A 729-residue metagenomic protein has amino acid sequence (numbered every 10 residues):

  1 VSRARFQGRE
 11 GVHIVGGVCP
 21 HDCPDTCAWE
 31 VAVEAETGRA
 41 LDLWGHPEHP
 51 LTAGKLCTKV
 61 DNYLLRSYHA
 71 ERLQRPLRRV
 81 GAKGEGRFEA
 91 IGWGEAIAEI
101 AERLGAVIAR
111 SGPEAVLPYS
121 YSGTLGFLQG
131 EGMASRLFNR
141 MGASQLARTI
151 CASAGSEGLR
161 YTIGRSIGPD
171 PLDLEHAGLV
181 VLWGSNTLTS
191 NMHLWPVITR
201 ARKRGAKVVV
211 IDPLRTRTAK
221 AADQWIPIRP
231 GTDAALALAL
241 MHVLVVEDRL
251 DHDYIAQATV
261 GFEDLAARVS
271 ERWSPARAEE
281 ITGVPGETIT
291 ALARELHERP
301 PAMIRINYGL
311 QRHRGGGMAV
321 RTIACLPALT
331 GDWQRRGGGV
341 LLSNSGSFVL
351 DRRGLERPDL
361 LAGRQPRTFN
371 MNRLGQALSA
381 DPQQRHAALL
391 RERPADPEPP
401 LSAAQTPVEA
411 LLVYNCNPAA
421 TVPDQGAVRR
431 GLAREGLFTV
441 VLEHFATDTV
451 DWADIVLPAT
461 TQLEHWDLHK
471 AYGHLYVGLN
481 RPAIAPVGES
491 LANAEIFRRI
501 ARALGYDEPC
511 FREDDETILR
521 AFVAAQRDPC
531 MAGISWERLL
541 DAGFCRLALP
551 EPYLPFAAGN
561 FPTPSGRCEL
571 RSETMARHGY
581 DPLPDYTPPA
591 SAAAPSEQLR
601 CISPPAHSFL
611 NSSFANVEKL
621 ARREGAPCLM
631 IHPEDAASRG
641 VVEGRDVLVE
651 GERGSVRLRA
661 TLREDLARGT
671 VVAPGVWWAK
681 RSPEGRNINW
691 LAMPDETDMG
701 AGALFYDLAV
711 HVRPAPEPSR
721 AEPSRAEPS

Functional and structural regions predicted by a protein language model:
V1-R249, A258, L265, P285 (+2 more regions): N-terminal export/assembly segments and adjacent metallocofactor-ligating motifs of anaerobic energy-metabolism
Q7, V18, V428, R434-F438 (+3 more regions): Phosphate/diphosphate-binding loops
R75, R79-A90, E95, H242 (+6 more regions): N-terminal leader/propeptide and maturation segments of large enzyme subunits in energy/redox metabolism and hydrolases
E131-T199, R204-V210, A234-L238, A324-W452 (+2 more regions): Extended redox/cofactor-interaction regions of prokaryotic respiratory oxidoreductases
P171, L463-P486, A501, Y506: Glycine/threonine-rich phosphate-binding loop and adjacent beta-strand/alpha-helix elements that clamp
K220-I228, T460-L463, L475-V487, L620: Short beta-alpha connecting loops at secondary-structure transitions that line or flank enzyme active sites
L240, A258-Q383: Active-site phosphate/pyrophosphate-binding segments
V487, A492-A542, V617-M630, E634-S729: Long, contiguous, secondary-structure-rich segments that constitute the structural scaffold of globular domains
